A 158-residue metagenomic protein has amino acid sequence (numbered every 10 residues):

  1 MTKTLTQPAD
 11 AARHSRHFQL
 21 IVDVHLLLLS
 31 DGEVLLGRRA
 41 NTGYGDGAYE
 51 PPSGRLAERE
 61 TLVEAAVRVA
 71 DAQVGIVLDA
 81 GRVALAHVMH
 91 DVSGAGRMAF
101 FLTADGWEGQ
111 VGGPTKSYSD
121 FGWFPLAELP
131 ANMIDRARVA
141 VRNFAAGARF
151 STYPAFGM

Functional and structural regions predicted by a protein language model:
M1-H25: Acidic, metal-coordinating catalytic segment for phosphate/diphosphate chemistry, firing primarily on the Nudix
F18-L20, G45, G96: Residue-level preference for beta-strand/loop junctions
S30, V88-V111, G122, A145-A148: Active-site-adjacent beta-strand/loop module that shapes the phosphate/pyrophosphate-binding cleft
E33-Q73: Conserved Nudix-box catalytic region and its N-terminal flanking loop in Nudix hydrolases and closely related
Y44-D46, K116-M158: Nudix hydrolase/Nudix homology domain
E50, A84, F101: Conserved beta-strand segments that form the floor/walls of ligand-binding pockets within enzyme and binding domains
V77-H87: A short coil-to-beta-strand element that immediately follows conserved catalytic motifs
